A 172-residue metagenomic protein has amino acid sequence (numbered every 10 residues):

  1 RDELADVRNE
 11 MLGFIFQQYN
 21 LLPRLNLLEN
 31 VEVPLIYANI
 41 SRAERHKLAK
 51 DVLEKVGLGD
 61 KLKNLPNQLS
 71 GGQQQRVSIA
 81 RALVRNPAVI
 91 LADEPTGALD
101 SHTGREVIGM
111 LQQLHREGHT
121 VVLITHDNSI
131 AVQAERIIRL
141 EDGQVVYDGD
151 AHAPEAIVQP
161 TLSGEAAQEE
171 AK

Functional and structural regions predicted by a protein language model:
R1-L140: ABC family nucleotide-binding domain
Q144-A171: Conserved beta-strand-loop-alpha-helix hinge in the C-terminal portion of ABC ATPase nucleotide-binding domains
